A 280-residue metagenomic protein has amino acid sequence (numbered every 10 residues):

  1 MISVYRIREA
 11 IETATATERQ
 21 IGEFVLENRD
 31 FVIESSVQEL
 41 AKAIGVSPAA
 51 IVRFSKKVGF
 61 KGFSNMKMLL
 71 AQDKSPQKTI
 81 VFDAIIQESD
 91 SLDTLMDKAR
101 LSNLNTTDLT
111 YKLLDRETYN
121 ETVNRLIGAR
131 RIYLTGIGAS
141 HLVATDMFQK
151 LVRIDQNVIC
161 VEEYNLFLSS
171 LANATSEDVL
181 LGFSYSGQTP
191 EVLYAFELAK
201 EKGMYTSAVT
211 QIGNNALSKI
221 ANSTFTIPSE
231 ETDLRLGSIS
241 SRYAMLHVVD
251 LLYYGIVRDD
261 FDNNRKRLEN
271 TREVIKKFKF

Functional and structural regions predicted by a protein language model:
I2-V4, T13-Q20, D30-E34, E39-G45 (+1 more regions): HTH-adjacent hinge/linker in prokaryotic transcriptional regulators
E117-A129: Glycine-rich phosphate/diphosphate-binding loops that line cofactor/substrate pockets in enzymes
I127-Y243, H247, Y253-D260: Glycine-rich phosphate-binding loops that contact phosphosugars or nucleotide phosphates
D262-F280: A short, charged, Gly/Pro-tolerant segment at domain boundaries
